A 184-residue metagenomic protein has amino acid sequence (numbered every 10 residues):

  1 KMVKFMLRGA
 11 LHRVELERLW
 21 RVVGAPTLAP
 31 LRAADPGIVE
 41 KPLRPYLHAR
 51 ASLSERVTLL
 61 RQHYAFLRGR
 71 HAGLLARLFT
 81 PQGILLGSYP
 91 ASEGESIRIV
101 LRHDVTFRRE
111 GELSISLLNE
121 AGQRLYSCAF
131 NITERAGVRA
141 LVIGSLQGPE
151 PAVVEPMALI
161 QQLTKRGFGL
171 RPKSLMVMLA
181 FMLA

Functional and structural regions predicted by a protein language model:
K1-E112, N119-Y126, E134-R139, G148 (+2 more regions): Terminal substrate-recognition subdomain of acyl/acetyltransferases
S127, T133-A184: Acyl-donor binding region in acyl/amide transferases
